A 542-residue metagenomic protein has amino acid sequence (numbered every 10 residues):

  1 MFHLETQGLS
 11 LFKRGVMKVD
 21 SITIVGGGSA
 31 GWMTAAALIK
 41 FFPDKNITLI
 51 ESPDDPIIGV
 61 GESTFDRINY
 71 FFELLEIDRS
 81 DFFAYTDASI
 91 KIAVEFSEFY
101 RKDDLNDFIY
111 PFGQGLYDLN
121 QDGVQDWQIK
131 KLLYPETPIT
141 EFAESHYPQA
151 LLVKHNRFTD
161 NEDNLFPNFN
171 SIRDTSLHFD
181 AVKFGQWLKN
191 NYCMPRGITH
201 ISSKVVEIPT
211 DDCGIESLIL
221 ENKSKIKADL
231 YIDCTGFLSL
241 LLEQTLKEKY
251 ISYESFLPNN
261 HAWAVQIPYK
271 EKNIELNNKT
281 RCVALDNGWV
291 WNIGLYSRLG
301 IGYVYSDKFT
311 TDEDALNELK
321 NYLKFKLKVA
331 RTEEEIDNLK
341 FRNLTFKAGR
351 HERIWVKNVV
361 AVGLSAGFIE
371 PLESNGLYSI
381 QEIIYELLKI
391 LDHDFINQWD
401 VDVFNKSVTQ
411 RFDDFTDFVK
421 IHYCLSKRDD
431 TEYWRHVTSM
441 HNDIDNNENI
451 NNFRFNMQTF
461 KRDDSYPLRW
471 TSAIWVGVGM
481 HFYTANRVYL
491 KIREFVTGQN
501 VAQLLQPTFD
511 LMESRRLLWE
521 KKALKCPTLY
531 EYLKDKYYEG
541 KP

Functional and structural regions predicted by a protein language model:
H3-L4: Short hydrophobic targeting helices and cationic amphipathic motifs that mediate membrane/organellar targeting
D20-K45: N-terminal Rossmann-like FAD-binding beta1-loop-alpha1 element of flavoenzymes
I39-V60: Glycine-rich FAD pyrophosphate-binding loop
V60-V153: Dinucleotide-binding Rossmann-like beta1-alpha1 core, especially the glycine-rich loop that anchors the ADP
I90, K389-P542: Long, low-complexity C-terminal extensions of enzymes
P167-A315, I384: Predominantly flavin-linked oxidoreductase catalytic cores and closely associated redox partners
A284-T345, G367-Y378, I390-H393: Conserved FAD/dinucleotide-binding core of flavoprotein oxidoreductases
N343-A361, G367: FAD-binding beta-loop-beta segment adjacent to the flavin cofactor pocket
